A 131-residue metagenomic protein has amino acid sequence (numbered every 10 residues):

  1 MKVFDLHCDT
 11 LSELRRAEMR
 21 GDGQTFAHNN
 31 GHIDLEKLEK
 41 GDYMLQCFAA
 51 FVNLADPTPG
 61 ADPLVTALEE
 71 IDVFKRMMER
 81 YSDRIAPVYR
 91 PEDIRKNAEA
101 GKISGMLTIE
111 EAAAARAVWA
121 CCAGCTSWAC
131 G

Functional and structural regions predicted by a protein language model:
M1-G131: N-terminal hydrophobic targeting/anchoring segments and the immediately downstream early-domain regions of hydrolases
